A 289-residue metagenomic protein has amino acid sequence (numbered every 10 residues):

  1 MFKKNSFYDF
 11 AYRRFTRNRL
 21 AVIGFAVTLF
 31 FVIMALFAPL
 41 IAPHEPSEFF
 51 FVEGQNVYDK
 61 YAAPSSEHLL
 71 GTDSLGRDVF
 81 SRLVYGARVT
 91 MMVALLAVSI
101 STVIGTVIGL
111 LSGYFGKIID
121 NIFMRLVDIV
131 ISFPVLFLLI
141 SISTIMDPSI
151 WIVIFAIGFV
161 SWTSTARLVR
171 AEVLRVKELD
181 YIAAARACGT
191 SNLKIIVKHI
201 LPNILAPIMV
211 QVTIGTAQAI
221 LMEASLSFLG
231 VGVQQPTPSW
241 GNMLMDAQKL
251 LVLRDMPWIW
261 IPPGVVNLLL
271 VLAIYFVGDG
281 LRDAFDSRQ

Functional and structural regions predicted by a protein language model:
M1-T102, T106, L110-L111, K117-I118 (+4 more regions): Gly/Trp-centered helix-boundary motif
F31, L110, L139-T144, V153 (+5 more regions): Transmembrane alpha-helix boundary and packing residues in multipass membrane permease domains and related
L69, D73, I100-G105, L110-R175 (+1 more regions): Generic hydrophobic transmembrane alpha-helix motif, especially the helices
R82-V84, L126, V169, V173 (+3 more regions): Short hydrophobic alpha-helical segments within the ABC transporter permease transmembrane module
R88-I104, L193-S225, I274: Transmembrane alpha-helices
S143-I145, I157, V173, M222-V266: Glycine-rich helix-loop "coupling/hinge" segments at transmembrane-helix boundaries in multipass transporters
E172-Y181, G280-R288: Transmembrane helix boundary and interhelical loop/hinge segments in multi-pass membrane proteins
